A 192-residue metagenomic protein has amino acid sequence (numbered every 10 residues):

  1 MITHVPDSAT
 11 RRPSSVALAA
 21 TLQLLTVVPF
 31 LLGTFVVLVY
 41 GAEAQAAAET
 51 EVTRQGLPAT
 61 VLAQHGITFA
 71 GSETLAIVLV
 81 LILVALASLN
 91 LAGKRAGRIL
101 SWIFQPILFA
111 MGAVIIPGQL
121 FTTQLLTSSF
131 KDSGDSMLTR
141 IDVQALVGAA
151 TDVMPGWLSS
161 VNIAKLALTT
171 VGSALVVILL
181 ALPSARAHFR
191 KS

Functional and structural regions predicted by a protein language model:
I2-S192: Topology signature of small-to-medium multi-pass alpha-helical membrane proteins
